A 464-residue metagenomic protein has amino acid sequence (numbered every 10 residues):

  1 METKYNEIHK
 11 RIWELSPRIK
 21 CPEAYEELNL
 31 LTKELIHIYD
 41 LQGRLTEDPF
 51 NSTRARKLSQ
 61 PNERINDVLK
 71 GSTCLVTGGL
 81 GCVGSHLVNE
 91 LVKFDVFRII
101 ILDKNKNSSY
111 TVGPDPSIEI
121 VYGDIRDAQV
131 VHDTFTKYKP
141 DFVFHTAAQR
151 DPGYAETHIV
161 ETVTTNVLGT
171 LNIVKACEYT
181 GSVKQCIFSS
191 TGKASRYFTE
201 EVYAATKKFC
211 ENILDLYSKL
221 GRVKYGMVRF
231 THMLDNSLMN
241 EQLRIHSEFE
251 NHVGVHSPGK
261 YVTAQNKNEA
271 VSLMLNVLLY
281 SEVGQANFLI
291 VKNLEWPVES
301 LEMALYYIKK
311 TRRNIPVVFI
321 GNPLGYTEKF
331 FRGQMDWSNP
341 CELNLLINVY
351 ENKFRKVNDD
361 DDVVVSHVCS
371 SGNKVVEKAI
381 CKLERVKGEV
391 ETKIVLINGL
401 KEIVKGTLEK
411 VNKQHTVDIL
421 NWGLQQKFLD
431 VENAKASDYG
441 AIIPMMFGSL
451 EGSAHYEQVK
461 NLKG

Functional and structural regions predicted by a protein language model:
M1-T73, K405-G464: Non-catalytic terminal and boundary segments that flank Rossmann-like NAD(P)-dependent oxidoreductase
N66-L69, T73-F94: N-terminal Rossmann NAD(P)H-binding glycine-rich loop of SDR-like oxidoreductase domains
V96-S109: Conserved glycine-rich Rossmann-like NAD(P)H-binding loop of the short-chain dehydrogenase/reductase
D115-D127: Rossmann-fold cofactor-recognition segment
I125-T164, Y197-F198: NAD(P)H-binding glycine-rich loop region in Rossmannoid oxidoreductase-like domains and their noncatalytic homologs
T157-V160, T164, L168-K208, Y225-G226: Conserved Rossmann-fold NAD(P)-dependent oxidoreductase catalytic core, especially the SDR/UDP-sugar
V202-V283, P297-T311: NAD(P)-dependent short-chain dehydrogenase/reductase
Y280-V375: Mid/C-terminal beta-alpha module of Rossmann-like enzyme folds, strongest in SDR-family dehydrogenases/epimerases
